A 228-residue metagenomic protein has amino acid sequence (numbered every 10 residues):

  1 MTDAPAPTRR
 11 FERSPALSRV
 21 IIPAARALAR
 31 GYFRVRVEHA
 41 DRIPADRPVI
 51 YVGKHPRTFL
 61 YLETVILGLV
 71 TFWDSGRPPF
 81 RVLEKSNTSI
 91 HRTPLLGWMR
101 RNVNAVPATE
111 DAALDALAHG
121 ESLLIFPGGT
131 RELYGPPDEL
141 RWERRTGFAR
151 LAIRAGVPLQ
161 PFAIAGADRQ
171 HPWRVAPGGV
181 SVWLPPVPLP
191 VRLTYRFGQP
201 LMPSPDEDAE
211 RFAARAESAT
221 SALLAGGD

Functional and structural regions predicted by a protein language model:
D3, P136-E207: A cross-family acyltransferase "interaction/gating" segment
P5-P23: Helix-enriched interaction subdomains in cytosolic or periplasmic regions, typified by TIR/SEFIR signaling/NADase cores
S18, A24-P56: Helix-to-loop junction immediately C-terminal to a conserved catalytic motif
R30-V37, N104-A108, G178-V180: Short gly/ser/thr-rich secondary-structure transition/capping motifs
A45-A112, R131-P136: Catalytic core of membrane glycerolipid acyltransferases/transacylases, capturing the structured, soluble-facing
R47-G53, E121-P127, V157: Generic beta-sheet signal
L96-E121, V191, R196-P200: Extended, non-globular alpha-helical segments
A116-A149: Catalytic-site beta-strand/loop segments enriched in glycine and acidic/polar residues
